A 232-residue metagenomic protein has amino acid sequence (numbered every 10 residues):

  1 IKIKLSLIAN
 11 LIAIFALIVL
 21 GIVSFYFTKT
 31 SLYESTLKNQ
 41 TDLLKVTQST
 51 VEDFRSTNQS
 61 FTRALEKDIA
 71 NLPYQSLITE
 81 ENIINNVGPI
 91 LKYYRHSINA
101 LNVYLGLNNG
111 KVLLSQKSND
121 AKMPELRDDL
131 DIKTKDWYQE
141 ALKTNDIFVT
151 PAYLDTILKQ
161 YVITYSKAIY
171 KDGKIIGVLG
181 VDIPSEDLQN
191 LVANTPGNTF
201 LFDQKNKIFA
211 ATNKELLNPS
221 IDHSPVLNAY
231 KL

Functional and structural regions predicted by a protein language model:
I1-K38: Extreme N-terminal signal-anchor transmembrane helix of membrane signaling/transducer proteins, especially in bacteria
K38-V46, D53-D146: Extracytoplasmic/periplasmic sensory segments of membrane signal-transduction proteins
R127-I132, A152-K159, P219-H223: Short loop/turn segments at beta-alpha junctions that line or gate ligand-sensing/allosteric surfaces
K143-T150, L232: PAS/PAS-like sensory domains
Y153, L158-P196, A210: Conserved beta-strands of PAS-like sensory domains
E186-L232: Intrinsic low-complexity, intrinsically disordered coil/linker regions enriched in small/polar and charged residues
